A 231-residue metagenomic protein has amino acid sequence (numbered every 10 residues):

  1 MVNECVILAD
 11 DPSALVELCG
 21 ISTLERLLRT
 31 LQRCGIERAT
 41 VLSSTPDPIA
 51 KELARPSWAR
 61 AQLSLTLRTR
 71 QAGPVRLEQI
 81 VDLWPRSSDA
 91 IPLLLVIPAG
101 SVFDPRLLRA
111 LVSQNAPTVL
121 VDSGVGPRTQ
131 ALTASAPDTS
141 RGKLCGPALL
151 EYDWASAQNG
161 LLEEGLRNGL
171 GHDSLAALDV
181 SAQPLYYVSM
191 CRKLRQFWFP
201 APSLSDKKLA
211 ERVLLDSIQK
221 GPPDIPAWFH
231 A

Functional and structural regions predicted by a protein language model:
M1, S43-P46, S101-F103, N168-A231: Left-handed beta-helix
M1-A50, L63: N-terminal glycine-rich phosphate-binding loop and ensuing alpha1 helix
L8-D11, V41-P46, R70-Q71, V96-S101 (+2 more regions): Structural motif
D11-L15, T30, P46-P48, G73 (+2 more regions): Short acidic, S/G/P-rich loop/turn micro-motifs used as interaction or catalytic elements
L15, S64-T69, P74, L94 (+3 more regions): Conserved beta-strand scaffold positions in the cores of enzyme catalytic domains, especially in NTP/NDP-utilizing
R29-R33, D82-P85, R109, S113: Surface-exposed alpha-helical segments enriched in charged/polar residues
P48-D104: Short phosphate-binding loop-to-helix
L53, D89-I91, S101-S181: Conserved core of the sugar-phosphate nucleotidyltransferase
